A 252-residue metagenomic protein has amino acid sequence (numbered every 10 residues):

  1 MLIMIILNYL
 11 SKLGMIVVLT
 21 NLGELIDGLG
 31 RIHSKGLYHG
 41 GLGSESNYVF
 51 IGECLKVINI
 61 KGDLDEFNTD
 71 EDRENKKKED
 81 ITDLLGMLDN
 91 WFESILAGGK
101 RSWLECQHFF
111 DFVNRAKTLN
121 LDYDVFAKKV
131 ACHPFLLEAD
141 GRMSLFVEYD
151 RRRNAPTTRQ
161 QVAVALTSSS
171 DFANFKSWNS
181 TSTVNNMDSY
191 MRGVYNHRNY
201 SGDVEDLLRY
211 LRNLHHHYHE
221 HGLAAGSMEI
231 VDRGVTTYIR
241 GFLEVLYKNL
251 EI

Functional and structural regions predicted by a protein language model:
M1-I16: Conserved structural core of kinase catalytic domains
N21-L22: Activation segment signature within eukaryotic-like protein kinase domains
L29-G52, V57: Catalytic-loop of the protein kinase fold
H33-S44, G99, Y123-A127, L137-L145: Short, flexible/disordered secondary-structure transition segments
C54-N120, V125-A127: C-lobe/activation-segment region of protein kinase-like
G141-I252: Regulatory extensions appended to serine/threonine kinase catalytic cores
